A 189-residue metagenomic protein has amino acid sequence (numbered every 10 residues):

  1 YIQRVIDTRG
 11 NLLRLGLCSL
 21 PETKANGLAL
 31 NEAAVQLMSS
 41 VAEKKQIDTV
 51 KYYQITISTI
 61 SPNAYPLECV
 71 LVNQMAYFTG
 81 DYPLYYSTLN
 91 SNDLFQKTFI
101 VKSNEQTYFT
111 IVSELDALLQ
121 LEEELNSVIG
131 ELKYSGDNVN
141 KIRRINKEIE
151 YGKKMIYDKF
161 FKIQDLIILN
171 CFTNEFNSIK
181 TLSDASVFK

Functional and structural regions predicted by a protein language model:
Y1: Short alpha-helical catalytic segment bearing the HExxH-like zincin motif of zinc-dependent metalloproteases
V5, R9-E68, M75: Post-HExxH zinc-binding segment in Zn-dependent metallohydrolases
Q54-F188: Pan-zinc metallopeptidase signature
